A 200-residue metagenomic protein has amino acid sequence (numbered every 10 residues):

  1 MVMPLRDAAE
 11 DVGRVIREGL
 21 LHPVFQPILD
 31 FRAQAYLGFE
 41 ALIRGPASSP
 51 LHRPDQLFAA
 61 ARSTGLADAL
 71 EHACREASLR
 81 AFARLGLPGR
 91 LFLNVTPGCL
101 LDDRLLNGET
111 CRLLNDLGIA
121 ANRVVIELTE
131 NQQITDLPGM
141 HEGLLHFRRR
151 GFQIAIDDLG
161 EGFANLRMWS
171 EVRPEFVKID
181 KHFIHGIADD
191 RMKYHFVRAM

Functional and structural regions predicted by a protein language model:
M3-A60: Active-site core of bacterial EAL-family cyclic-dinucleotide phosphodiesterase domains
A8, E71, M140, N165 (+1 more regions): The cytosolic transmitter module of two-component sensor histidine kinases
V24-Q26, L42, F92-T96, E127-T129 (+2 more regions): A cross-family glycoside hydrolase active-site/sugar-binding cleft signature
A47-L51, R75, L79, D158: Short acidic-capped amphipathic helix/loop micro-motif used as an active-site/signal-coupling element
L57, S78, T110, A199-M200: Aromatic/hydrophobic pocket-lining residues that form π-stacking "cages" and hydrophobic walls in ligand
A67-G139: Catalytic core of bacterial c-di-GMP phosphodiesterases, primarily the EAL and HD-GYP domains, capturing alpha-helical
L114-I187: The catalytic core of metal-dependent phosphodiesterases that act on cyclic dinucleotides
F147, F196-M200: Alpha-helix-loop-beta-strand connector modules within alpha/beta enzyme cores
